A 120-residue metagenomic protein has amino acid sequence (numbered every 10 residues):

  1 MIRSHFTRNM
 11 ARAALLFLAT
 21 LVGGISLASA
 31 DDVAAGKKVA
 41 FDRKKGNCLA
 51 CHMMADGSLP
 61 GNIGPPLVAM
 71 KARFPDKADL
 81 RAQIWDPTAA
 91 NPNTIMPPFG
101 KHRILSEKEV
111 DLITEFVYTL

Functional and structural regions predicted by a protein language model:
M1-M10: N-terminal secretory signal peptides that target proteins for export/translocation
A13-G24: Bacterial N-terminal signal peptides
G24-R43: Electrostatic cytochrome c docking/interface patches
A40-F41, L49-W85, K101: Gly/Gly-Pro-rich "capping" loops immediately C-terminal to redox-active cysteine motifs in periplasmic/lumenal
G46: Cys/His-enriched microdomains
Q83, A89, K101-L120: C-terminal capping alpha-helices of c-type cytochrome domains
